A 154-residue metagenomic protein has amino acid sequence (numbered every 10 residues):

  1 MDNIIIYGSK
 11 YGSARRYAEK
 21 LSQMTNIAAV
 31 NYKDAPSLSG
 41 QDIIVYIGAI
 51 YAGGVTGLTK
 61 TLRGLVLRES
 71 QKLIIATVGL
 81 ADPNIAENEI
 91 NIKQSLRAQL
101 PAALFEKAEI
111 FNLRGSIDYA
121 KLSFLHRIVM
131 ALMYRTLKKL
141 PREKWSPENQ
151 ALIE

Functional and structural regions predicted by a protein language model:
M1-S70, I75: N-terminal beta1-alpha1-beta2 submodule of the flavodoxin-like/Rossmannoid cofactor-binding fold
M24, G53-E154: FMN-binding flavodoxin-like domain, especially the glycine-rich phosphate-binding loop
